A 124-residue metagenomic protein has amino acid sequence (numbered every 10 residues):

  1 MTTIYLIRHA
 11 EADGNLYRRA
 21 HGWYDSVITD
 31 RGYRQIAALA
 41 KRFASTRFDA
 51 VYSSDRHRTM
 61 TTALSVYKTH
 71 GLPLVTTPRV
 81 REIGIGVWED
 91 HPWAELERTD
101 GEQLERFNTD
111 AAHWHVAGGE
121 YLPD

Functional and structural regions predicted by a protein language model:
M1-Y5: Extreme N-terminal starter segment of soluble prokaryotic enzymes
I7-L72, T76, T99, E120-P123: Active-site-proximal alpha-helix that buttresses catalytic centers in soluble enzyme cores
H70-D124: Phosphate-handling substructures
